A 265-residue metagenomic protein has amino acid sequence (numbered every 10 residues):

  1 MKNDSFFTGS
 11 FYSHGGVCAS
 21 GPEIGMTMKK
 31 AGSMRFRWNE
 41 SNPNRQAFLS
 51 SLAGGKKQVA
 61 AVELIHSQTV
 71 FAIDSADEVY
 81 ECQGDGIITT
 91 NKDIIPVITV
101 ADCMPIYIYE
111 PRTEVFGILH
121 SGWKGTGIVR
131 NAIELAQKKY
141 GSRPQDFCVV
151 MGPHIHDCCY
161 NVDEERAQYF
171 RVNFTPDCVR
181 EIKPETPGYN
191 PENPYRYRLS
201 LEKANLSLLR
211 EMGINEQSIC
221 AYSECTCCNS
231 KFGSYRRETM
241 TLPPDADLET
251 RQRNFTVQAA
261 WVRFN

Functional and structural regions predicted by a protein language model:
M1-N265: Active-site microenvironment for binding and transforming phosphate-containing groups
